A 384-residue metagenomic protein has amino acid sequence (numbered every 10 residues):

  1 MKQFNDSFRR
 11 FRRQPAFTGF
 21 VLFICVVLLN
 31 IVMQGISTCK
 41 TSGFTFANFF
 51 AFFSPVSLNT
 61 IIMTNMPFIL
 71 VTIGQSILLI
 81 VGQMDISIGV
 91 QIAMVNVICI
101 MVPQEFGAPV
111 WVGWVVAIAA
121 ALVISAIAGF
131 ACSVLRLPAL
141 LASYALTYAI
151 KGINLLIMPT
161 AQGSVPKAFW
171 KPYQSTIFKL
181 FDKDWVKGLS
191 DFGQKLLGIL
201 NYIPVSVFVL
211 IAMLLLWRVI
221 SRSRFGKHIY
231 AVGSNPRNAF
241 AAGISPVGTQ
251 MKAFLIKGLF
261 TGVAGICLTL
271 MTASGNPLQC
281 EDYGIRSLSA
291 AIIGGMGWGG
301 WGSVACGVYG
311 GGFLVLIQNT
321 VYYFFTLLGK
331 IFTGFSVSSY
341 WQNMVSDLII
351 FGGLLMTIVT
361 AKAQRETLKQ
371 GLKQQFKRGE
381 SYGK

Functional and structural regions predicted by a protein language model:
M1-G35, C39, S234-R237, A241-G248 (+1 more regions): Cytosolic-side transmembrane-helix boundaries in multi-pass membrane proteins
K2-T72, G107-V112, K195: Membrane-interfacial amphipathic/re-entrant helices at transmembrane-helix boundaries
S7-R10, A139-R222, G275-P277, Y323 (+3 more regions): Transmembrane helix-bundle core of multi-pass membrane transporters and related energy-transducing complexes
V26-Q34, F53-F106, A131-R136, I292-A305: Single transmembrane alpha-helix segments in multi-pass membrane proteins
C39-T60, P159, W217-S221, G226 (+2 more regions): Inter-helical junctions in multi-pass inner-membrane proteins, predominant in energy-converting antiporter-like
G107-Y148, L210-I211, Y309-L314: Alpha-helical transmembrane segments within multi-pass membrane transporters and channels
P109, I124, L196-N276: Helix-loop-helix "hairpin" substructures at the membrane interface of multi-pass membrane proteins
T261, M271-M344: Transmembrane alpha-helical segments in multi-pass inner-membrane proteins
